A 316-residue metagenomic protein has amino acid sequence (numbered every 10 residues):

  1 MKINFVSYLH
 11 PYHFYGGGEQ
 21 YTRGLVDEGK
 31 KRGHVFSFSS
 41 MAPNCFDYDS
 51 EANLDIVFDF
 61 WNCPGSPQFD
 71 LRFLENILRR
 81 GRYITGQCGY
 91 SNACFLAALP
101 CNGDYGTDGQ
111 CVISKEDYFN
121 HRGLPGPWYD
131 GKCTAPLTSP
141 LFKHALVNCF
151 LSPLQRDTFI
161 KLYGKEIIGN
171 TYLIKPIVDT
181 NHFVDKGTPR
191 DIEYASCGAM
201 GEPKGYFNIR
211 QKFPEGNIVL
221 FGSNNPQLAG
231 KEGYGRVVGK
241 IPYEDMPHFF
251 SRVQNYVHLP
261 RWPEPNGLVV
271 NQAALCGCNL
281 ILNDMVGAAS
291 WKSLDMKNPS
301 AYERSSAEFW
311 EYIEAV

Functional and structural regions predicted by a protein language model:
T107-N148: Membrane-proximal helix-turn-helix segments that form the acceptor-binding/catalytic region of lipid-linked
W128-D130, A135, K143-V184: Donor nucleotide-sugar binding/catalytic pocket of nucleotide-sugar-dependent glycosyltransferases
L146, S251-P265: Acidic donor-binding loop of glycosyltransferase active sites
V178, G235-F250, N266: Conserved active-site histidine-acidic residue motif and adjacent donor-binding/catalytic loop of glycosyltransferases
D179-H182, G187-K240: Conserved catalytic-core segment of nucleotide-activated headgroup transferases in glycan assembly
G201, P260-V270, D284-M285, A289-W291: Nucleotide-sugar-dependent
P247, V270-L275: Short alpha-helical segment that forms part of, or immediately flanks, the ligand-binding pocket in carbohydrate-active
N279-L282: Short hydrophobic beta-strand element within catalytic cores of glycosyltransferases and related nucleotide-activated
